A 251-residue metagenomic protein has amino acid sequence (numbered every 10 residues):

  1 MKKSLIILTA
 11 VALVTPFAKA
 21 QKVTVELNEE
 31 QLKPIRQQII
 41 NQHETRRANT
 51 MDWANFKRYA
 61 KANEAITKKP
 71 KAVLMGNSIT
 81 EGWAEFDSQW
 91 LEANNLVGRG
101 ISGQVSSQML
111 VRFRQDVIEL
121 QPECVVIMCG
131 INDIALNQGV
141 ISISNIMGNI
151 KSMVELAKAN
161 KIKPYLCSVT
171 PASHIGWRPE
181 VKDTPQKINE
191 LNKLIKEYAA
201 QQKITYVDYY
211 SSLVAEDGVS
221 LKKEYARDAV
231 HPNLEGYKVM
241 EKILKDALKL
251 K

Functional and structural regions predicted by a protein language model:
M1-V73, E85, K249: N-terminal secretory targeting modules
N28, V105, L221-K222: Alpha-helix initiation/capping motif
A48-W53, I101-V105, T184: Short, flexible loop segments at the rims of nucleotide/cofactor-binding pockets, characterized by
V73-M75, V97: Conserved beta-strand elements of the Class I
E81-F86, V105-Q108: Short, solvent-exposed loop/turn elements at domain surfaces
Q89-N94, V111-K251: Alpha-helical cap/lid subdomain in secreted, periplasmic, or secretory-pathway luminal O-acyl-processing enzymes
R99-S102, C129-G130: Cell-envelope and extracellular/periplasmic
